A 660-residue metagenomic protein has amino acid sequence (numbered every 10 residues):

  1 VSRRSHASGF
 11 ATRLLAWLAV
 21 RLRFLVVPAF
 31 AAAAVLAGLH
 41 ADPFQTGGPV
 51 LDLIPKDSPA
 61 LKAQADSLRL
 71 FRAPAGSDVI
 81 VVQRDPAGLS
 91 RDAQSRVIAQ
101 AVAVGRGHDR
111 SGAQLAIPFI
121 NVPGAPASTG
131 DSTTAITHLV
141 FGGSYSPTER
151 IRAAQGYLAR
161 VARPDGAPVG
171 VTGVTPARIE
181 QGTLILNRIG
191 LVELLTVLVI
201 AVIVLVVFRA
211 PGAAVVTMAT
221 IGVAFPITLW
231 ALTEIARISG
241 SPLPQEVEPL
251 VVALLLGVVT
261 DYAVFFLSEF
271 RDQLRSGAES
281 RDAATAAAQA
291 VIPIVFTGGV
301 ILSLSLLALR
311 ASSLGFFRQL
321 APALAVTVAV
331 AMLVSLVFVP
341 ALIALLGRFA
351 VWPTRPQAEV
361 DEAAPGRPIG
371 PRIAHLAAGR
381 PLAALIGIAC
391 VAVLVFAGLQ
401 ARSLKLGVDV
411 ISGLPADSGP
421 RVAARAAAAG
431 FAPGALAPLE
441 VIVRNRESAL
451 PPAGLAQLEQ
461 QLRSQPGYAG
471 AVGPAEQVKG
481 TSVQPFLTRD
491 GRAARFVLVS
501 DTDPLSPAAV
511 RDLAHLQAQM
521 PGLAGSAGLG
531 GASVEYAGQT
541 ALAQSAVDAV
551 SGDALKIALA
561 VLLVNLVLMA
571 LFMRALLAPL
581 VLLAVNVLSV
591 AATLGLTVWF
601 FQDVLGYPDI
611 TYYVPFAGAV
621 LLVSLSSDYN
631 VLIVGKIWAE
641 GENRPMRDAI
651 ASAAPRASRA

Functional and structural regions predicted by a protein language model:
V1-G47, G142-L406, A527-V534, Q539-A660: Membrane-embedded transmembrane helical bundles of large multi-pass transporters/channels
F44-T46, D78-Q83: Short, conserved active-site loops that position catalytic residues or coordinate cofactors/metal ions across diverse
G48-L51, D409-I411: Short hinge/gating elements
D52-K56: Membrane-proximal amphipathic alpha-helices that sit immediately adjacent to an N-terminal transmembrane/signal-anchor
D57-D78, D85-T175, S403-D603, Y607: Structured non-transmembrane domains adjacent to transmembrane bundles in polytopic membrane proteins
